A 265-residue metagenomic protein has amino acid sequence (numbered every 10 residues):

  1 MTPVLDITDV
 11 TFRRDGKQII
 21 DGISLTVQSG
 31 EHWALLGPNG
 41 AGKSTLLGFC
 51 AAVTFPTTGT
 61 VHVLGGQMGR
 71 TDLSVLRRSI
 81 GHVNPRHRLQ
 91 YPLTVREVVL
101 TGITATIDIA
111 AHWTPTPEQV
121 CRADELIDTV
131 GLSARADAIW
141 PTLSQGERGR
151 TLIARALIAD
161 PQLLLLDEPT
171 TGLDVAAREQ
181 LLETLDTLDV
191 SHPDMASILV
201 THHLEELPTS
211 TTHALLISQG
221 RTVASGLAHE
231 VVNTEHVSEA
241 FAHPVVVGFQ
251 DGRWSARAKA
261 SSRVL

Functional and structural regions predicted by a protein language model:
L36-P38: The feature captures the beta-strand-to-loop junction immediately N-terminal to the Walker
A51: Helix-to-loop junction immediately C-terminal to a conserved catalytic motif
G59-M68: Conserved ABC transporter NBD signature motif
Q67-G81, I109-T116: ABC ATPase NBD coupling module
I139-L143: Conserved ABC ATPase signature
D160: Conserved catalytic motifs of ABC-family nucleotide-binding domains
L164-E168: Catalytic Walker B motif of ABC-type/P-loop ATPase nucleotide-binding domains
